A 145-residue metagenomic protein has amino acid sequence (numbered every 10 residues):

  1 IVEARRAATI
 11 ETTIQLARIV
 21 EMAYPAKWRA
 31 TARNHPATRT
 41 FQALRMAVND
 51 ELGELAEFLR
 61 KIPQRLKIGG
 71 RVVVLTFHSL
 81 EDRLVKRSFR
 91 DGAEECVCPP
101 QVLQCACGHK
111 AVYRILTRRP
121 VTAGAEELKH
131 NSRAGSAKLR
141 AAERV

Functional and structural regions predicted by a protein language model:
V2-V145: S-adenosyl-L-methionine-dependent methyltransferase catalytic core, i.e., the SAM/SAH-binding region
